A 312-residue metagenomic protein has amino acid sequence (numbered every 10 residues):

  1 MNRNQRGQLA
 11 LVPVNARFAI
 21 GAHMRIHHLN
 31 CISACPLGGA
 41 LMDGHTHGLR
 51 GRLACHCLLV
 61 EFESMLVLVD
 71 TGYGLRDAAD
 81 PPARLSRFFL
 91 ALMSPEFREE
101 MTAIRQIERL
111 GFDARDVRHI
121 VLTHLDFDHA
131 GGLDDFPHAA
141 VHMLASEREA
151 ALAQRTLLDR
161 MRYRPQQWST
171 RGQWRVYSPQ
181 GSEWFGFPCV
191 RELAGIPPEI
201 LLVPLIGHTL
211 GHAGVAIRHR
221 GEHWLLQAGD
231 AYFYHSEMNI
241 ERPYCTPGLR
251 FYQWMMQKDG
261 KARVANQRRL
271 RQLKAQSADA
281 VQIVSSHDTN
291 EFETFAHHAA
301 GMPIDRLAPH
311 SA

Functional and structural regions predicted by a protein language model:
R3-P13: N-terminal amphipathic/hydrophobic targeting modules at extreme N-termini, encompassing cleavable Sec/SRP-type signal
L11-N15, P95-F112, D116, A145-P204 (+1 more regions): Metallo-beta-lactamase
R25, S33-R105, V215-G229: Conserved beta-strand hairpin/beta-sheet module of binuclear metal-dependent hydrolase folds, prominently
H28-C31, M42-H45, H56-E61, V67 (+1 more regions): Core dinuclear metal-dependent hydrolase active-site scaffold
C31, T71-G74, L125, E147 (+3 more regions): Active-site metal-binding loops of divalent metal-dependent hydrolases
L75, L90-R105, E222-A312: Cap/insert and terminal regions of metallo-dependent hydrolase folds
P82-M143: Active-site metal-binding motif and surrounding structural segment of the metallo-beta-lactamase
